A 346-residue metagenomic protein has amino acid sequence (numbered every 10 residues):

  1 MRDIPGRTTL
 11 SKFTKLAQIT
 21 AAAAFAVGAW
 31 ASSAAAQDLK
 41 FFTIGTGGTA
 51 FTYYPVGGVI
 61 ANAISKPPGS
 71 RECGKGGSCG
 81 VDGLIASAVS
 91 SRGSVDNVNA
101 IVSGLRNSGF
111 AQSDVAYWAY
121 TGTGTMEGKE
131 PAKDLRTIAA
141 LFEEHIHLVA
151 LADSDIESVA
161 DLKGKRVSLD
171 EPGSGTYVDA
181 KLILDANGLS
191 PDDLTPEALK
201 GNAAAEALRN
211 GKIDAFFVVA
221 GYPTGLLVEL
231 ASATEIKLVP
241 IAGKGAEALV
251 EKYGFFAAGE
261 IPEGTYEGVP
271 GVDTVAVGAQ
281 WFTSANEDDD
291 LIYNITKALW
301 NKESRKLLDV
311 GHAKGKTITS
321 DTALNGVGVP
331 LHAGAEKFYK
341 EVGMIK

Functional and structural regions predicted by a protein language model:
R2, A203, A220-A231, L238 (+1 more regions): An extracytoplasmic/periplasmic, membrane-proximal ligand-sensing/linker region
D3-A21, V27: Bacterial N-terminal signal peptides that target proteins for export
W30-A36: Sec/Tat signal peptide C-region and signal peptidase I cleavage site
F41-G76, A140, E144-N210, R305 (+4 more regions): Bilobed "Venus flytrap"/periplasmic-binding protein-like clamshell domains and structurally analogous long
G58, G74-K129, N202-A207, I213 (+2 more regions): Pocket-flanking alpha-helical
S113-V115, T123-G124, S154, S190-F282 (+1 more regions): Pocket-lining segment of extracytoplasmic ligand-binding domains
G128-L141, G264-D273: A structural signal for short loop-to-beta-strand junctions that line the ligand-binding cleft of periplasmic/secreted
K165-R166, P172-L182, G254-T317, D321-T322: Ligand-binding clefts/hinges and TM-proximal coupling segments of bilobed small-molecule sensing domains
